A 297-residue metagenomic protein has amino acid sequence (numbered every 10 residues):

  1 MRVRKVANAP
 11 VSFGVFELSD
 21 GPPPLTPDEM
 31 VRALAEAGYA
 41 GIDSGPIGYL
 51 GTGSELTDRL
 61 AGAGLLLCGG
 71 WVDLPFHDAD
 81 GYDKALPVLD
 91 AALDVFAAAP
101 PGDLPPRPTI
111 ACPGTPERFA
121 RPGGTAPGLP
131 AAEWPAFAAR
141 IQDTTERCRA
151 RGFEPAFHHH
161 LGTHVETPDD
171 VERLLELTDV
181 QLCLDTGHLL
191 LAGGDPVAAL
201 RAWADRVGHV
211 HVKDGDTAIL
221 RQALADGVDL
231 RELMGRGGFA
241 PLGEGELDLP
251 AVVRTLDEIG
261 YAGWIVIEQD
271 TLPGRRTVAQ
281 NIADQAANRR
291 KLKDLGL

Functional and structural regions predicted by a protein language model:
M1-A35, A61, D94-V95, P106 (+5 more regions): Histidine-acidic metal/acid-base catalytic patches
S12-T26, G45, H77-A85, A126-W134 (+1 more regions): Active-site mouth loops of central-metabolism enzymes
T26-Y49, A99: Catalytic domains of carbohydrate-active enzymes, especially glycoside hydrolases
A40-I47, L66-V72, R107-I110: Short, well-structured secondary-structure segments
G41-E55, P75-P87, L161-E166, H188-G194 (+3 more regions): Acidic-and-aromatic substrate-binding clefts and catalytic sites of carbohydrate-active enzymes
D43, G69, T109, A156 (+3 more regions): Conserved beta-strand positions in the central sheet of alpha/beta enzyme cores
G51-W71: Aromatic-lined substrate-binding rim segments of carbohydrate-active enzymes
G81-L182: Active-site acidic/histidine proton-transfer and metal-coordination neighborhood in alpha/beta enzyme cores
